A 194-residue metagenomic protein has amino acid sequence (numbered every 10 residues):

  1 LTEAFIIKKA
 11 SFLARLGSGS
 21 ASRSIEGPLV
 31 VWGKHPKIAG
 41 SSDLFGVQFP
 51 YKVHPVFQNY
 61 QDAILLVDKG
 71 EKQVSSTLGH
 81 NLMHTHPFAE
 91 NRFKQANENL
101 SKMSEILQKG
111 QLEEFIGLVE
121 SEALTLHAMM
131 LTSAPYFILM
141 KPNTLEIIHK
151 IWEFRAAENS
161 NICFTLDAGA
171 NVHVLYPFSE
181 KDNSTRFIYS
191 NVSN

Functional and structural regions predicted by a protein language model:
L1-N59: Gly/Ser-rich oxyanion-binding loop with an adjacent helix/lid that shapes the negatively charged ligand pocket
K52-N194: C-terminal nucleotide
